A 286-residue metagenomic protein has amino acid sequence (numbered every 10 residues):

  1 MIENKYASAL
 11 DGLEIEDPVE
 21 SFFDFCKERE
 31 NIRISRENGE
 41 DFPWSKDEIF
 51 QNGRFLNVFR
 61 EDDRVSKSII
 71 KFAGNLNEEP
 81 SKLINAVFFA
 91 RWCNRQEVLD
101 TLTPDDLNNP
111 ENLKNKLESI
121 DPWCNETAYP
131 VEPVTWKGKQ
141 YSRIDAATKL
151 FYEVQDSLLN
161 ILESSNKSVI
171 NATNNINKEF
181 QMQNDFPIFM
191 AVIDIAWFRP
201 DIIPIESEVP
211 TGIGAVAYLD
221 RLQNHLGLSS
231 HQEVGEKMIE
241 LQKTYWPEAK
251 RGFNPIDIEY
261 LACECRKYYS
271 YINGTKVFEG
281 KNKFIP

Functional and structural regions predicted by a protein language model:
M1-I69, I144-A172, F189, I193-P286: C-terminal accessory module of base-excision DNA glycosylases/AP lyases that mediates lesion recognition and DNA
L56-N57, A90, L102: Compositionally biased, long intrinsically disordered regions
K71-I84: Structural motif
I84-F88, A191-V192: Short alpha-helical scaffolding segments that buttress acidic/His motifs in well-ordered protein cores
D100-E179: Alpha-helical ds-nucleic-acid-binding substructure associated with the helix-hairpin-helix region of base-excision DNA
